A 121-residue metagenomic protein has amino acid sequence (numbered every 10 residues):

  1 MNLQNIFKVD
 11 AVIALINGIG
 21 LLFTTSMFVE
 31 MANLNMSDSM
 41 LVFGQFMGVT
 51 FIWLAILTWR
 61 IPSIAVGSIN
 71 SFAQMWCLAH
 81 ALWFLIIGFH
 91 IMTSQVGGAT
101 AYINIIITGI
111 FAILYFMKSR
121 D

Functional and structural regions predicted by a protein language model:
L3-I6, A14-L41: Membrane-helix boundary elements
I6, D10-I13, M47, F72 (+2 more regions): Hydrophobic alpha-helical transmembrane segments of polytopic
L15-L21, M40-P62, M75-L82: Core segments of alpha-helical transmembrane spans in multipass integral membrane proteins
I16, L82-L85, I110-I113: Transmembrane-helix signature of multi-pass solute transporters
N33-L41, S71, Q95-I105: Non-cytosolic membrane-interface motifs at loop->transmembrane helix junctions
L57-N70, M92: Juxtamembrane helix-break-helix junctions at the cytosolic face of small multi-pass alpha-helical membrane proteins
S63, L85-Y102, K118-D121: Membrane-helix boundary connector in multi-pass membrane proteins
T108-D121: Membrane-water interface at the C-terminal end of transmembrane alpha helices
